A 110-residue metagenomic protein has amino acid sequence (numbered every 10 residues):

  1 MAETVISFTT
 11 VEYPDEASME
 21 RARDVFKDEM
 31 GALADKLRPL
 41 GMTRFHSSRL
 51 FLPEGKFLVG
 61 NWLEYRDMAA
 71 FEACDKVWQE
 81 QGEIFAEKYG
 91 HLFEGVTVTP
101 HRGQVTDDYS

Functional and structural regions predicted by a protein language model:
M1-V5, L52-G55: Short, flexible turn/loop "capping" segments at secondary-structure junctions
T4-Y13, G60: Active-site-flanking beta-strand signature of metal-NTP-handling nucleotidyl enzymes and homologous cyclase-like
T9-Y13, E20, D24-A32: N-terminal first-folded block
Y13-A17, Y65-R66: Structural beta->alpha junctions
A17-A22, A70-C74: Short, conserved charged micro-motifs
D28-R44, E54, W62-R102: An amphipathic, aromatic/His-enriched active-site/gating alpha helix that lines ligand/cofactor pockets
S47-F51: Short, solvent-exposed loop/turn elements at beta->coil junctions and helix N-caps that rim active or binding pockets
G103-S110: Short, low-order "capping/linker" segments at domain edges
